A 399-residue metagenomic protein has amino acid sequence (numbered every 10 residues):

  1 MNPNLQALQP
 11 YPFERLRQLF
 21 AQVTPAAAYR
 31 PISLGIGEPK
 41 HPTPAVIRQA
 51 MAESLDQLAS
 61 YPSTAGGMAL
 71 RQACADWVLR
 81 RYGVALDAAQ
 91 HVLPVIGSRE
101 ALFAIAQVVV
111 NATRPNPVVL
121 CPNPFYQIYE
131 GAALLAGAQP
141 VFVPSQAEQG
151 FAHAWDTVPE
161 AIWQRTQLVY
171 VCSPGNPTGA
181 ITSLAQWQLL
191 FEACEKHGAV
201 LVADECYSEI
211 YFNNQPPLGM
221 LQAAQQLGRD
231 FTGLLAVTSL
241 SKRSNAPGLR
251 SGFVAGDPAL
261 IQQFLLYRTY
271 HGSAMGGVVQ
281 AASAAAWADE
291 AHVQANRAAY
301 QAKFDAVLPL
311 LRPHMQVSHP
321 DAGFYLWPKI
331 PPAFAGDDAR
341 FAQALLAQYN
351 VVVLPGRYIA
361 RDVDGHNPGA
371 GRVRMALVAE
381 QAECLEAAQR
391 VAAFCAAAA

Functional and structural regions predicted by a protein language model:
N2-E100, A104, A286, A397-A399: N-terminal small-domain helix-loop-helix segment of the aminotransferase-like
L16, L34, M51, C74 (+14 more regions): Generic structural signal for small/hydrophobic residues in well-ordered secondary structure, especially within
L58-E192, E209-I210, Q215-G228, C384: Conserved core of the PLP fold type I
P117, K196-A199, F231-T232: A short helix->loop->beta-strand "cap" motif at the edges of active sites that frequently abuts
A136, K196-H197, Y349, A398: Helix C-cap/helix->beta junction micro-motif
E160, R229, A344-V353, I359-A399: PLP-dependent enzyme catalytic core of the Aspartate aminotransferase-like
Q222-Q301, L308-L310, F394-C395: Conserved core segment of the aminotransferase class I/II
Q280, A284, Y300-L308, V317-I330 (+1 more regions): Conserved glycine-rich beta-strand-loop-beta hairpin in the small C-terminal domain of fold type I
